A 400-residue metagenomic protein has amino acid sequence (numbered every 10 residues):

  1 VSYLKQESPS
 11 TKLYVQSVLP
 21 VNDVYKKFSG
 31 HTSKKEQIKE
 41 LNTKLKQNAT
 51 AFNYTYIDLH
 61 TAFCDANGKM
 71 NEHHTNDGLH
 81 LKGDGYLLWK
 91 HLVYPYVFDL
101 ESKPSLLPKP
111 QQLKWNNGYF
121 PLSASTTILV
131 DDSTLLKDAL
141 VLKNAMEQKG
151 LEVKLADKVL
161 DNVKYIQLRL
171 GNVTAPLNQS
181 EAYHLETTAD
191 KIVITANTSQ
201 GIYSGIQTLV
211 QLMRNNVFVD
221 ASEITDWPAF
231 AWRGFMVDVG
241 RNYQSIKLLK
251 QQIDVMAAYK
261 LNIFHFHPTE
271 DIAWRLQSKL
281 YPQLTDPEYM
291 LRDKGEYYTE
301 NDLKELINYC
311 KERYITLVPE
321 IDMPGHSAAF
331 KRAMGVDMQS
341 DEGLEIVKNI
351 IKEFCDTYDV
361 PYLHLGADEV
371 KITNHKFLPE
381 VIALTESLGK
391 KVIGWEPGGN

Functional and structural regions predicted by a protein language model:
S8-K12, I315, K390: A short helix->loop->beta-strand "cap" motif at the edges of active sites that frequently abuts
V18-P20, A62, G240, T269-A273 (+3 more regions): Active-site beta-loop-alpha junctions enriched in small/polar residues
P20-L100, G335: Catalytic His-Asp segment of secreted/periplasmic serine-dependent ester chemistry enzymes
F28-Q37, N76, R332-Q339, D368-T385: Active-site cleft segment of glycoside hydrolase catalytic domains centered on the general acid/base Glu
E101-A231, C355, G394-N400: Acidic, contiguous N-terminal accessory segments
L177-L344, K348-Y362, E380, L384: Feature activates predominantly on carbohydrate-active enzymes
T198, T357, D368-N400: Catalytic-core regions of glycoside hydrolase
